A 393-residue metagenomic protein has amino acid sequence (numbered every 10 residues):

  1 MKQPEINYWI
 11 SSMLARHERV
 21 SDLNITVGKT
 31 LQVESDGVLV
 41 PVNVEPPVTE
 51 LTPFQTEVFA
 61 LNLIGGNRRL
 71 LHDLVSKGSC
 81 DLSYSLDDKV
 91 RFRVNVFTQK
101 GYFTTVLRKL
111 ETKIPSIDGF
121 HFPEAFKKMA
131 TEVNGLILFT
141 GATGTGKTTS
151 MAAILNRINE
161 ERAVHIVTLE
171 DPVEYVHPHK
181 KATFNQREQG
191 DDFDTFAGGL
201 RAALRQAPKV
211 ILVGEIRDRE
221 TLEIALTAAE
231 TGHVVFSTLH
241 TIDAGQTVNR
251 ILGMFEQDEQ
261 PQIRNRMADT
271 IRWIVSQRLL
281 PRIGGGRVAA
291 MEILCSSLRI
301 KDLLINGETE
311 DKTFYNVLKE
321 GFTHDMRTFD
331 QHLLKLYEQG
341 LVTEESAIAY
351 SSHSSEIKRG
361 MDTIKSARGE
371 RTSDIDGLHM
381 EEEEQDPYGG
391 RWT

Functional and structural regions predicted by a protein language model:
K2-T393: Short, flexible helix-loop junctions that flank or precede catalytic/ligand sites
